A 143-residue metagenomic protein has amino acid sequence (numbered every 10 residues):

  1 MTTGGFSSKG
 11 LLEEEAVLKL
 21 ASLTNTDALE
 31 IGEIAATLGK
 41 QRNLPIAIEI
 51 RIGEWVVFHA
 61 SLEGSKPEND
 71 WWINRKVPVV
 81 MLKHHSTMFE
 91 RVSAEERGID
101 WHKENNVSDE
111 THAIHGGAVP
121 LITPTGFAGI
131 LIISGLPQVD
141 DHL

Functional and structural regions predicted by a protein language model:
M1-P67: Intrinsically disordered, low-complexity terminal regulatory regions
T2-K9, E13, E95, I99 (+2 more regions): Membrane-targeting and insertion segments and their boundary/processing signals
E14-A16, I99-W101, P124: A short alpha-helix capping/helix-coil boundary motif
A21-D27, I34, S93-G98, N106-D109: Short linear motifs at secondary-structure transitions and domain/linker junctions
I31-I34, I46-I52, I73, I99 (+3 more regions): Weak global preference for isoleucine
K40-N105: Structured interaction and signal-relay segments at domain junctions
K103-L143: Extended hydrophobic
